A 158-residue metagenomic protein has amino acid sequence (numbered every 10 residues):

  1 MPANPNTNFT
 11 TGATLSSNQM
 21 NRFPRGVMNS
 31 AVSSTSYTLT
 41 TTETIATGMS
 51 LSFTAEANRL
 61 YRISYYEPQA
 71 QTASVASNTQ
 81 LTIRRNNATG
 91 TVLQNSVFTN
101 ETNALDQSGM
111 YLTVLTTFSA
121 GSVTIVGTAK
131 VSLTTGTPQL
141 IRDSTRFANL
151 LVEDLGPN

Functional and structural regions predicted by a protein language model:
M1-M28, T47-S52: Extracellular "spike/adhesin" assembly and maturation modules and analogous cytosolic coiled-coil scaffolds
V27-T35: Disulfide-bonded cysteine-rich modules in secreted/extracellular proteins, activating on the conserved Cys frameworks
S34-L39, T54-A55, L60-N158: Terminal beta-strand-rich extracellular "head" domains that mediate receptor/glycan or other ligand binding
L39-T47: Short, polar loop/linker segments at the starts of domains and inter-domain junctions
